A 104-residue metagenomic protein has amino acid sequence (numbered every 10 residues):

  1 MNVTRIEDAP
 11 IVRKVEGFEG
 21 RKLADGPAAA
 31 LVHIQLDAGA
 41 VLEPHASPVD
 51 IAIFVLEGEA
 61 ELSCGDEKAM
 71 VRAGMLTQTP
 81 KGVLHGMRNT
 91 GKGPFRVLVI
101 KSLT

Functional and structural regions predicted by a protein language model:
M1-A28: A short, N-terminal "cap"/entry segment at the start of jelly-roll beta-barrel domains of the cupin/DSBH fold
V32-S47, K81: Conserved short histidine dyad/triad with adjacent acidic residue
Q35-D37, S47-E61: Short, conserved beta-strand element in jelly-roll/cupin
E59-E61, K68, L84, P94: Structural motif
E67-K81: Short acidic-glycine-tyrosine-enriched beta hairpin
K81-T104: Ligand-binding loop in jelly-roll beta-barrel domains
